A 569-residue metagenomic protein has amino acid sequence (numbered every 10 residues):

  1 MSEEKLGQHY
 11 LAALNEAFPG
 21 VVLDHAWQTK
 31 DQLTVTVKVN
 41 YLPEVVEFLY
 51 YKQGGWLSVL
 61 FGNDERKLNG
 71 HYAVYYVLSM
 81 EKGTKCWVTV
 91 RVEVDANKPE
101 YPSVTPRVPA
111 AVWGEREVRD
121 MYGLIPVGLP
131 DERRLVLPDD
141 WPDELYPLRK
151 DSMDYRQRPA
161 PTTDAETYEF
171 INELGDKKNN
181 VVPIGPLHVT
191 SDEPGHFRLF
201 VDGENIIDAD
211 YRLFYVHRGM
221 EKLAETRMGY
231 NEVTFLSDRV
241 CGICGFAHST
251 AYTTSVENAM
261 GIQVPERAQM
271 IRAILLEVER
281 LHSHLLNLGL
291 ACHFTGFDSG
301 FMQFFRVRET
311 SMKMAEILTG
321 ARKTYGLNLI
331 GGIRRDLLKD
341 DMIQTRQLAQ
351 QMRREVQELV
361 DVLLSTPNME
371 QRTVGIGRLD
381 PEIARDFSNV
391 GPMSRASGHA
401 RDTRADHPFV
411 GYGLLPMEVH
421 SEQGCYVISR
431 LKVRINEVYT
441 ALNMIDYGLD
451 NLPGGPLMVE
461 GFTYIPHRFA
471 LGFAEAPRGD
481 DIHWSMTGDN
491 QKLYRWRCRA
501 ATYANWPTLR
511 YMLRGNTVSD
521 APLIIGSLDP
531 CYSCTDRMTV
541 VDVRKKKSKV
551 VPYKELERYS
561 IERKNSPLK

Functional and structural regions predicted by a protein language model:
M1-D208, S283, S365, M369-I376 (+3 more regions): Terminal low-complexity/charged segments
L42, L135-E144, D151-K569: Metal/cofactor-centered catalytic core regions of large enzymes
